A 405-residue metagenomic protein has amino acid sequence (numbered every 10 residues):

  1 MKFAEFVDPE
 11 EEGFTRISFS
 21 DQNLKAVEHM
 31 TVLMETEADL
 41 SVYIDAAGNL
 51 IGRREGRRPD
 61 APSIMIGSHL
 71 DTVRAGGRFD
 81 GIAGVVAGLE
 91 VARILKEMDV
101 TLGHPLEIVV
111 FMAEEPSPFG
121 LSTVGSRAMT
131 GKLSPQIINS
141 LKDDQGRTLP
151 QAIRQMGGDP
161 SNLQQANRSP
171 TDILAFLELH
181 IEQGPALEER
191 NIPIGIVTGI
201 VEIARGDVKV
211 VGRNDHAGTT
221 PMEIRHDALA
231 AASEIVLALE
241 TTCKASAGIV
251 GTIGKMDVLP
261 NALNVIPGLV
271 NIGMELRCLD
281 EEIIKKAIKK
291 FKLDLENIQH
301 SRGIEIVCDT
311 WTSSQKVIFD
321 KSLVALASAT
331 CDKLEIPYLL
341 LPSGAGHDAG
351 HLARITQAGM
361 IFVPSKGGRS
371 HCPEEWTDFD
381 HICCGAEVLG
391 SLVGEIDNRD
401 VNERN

Functional and structural regions predicted by a protein language model:
M1-G77: Acidic/His- and Gly-rich active-site-bordering loop/insert found across diverse amide/peptide-bond hydrolases
K2-E5, P9, G67-S68, P337-V388: Zn-dependent metallopeptidase/amidohydrolase metal-coordination segment
R16-F19, G254-N261, G273-D280, E305-V324 (+1 more regions): A short beta-alpha structural unit
K25, T198-I200, T220-S246, L293 (+1 more regions): His/Asp/Glu-rich mid-to-C-terminal helical/loop segments that flank catalytic regions of hydrolases
Y43-D45, T101-P105, S161-N167, T219 (+4 more regions): Flexible, glycine/charged-enriched surface loops at secondary-structure junctions
G48, L70-T72, L106-S117, Q183 (+4 more regions): Acidic, glycine-rich active-site loops and adjacent beta-strand->loop/helix elements that engage anionic groups
I66, A75-E115, A204-V210, H216-T242 (+3 more regions): Alpha-helical metal-binding/catalytic segments enriched in His/Glu/Asp
A113-E114, P118-E282: Midchain, well-structured core segments that form catalytic/ion-binding scaffolds
